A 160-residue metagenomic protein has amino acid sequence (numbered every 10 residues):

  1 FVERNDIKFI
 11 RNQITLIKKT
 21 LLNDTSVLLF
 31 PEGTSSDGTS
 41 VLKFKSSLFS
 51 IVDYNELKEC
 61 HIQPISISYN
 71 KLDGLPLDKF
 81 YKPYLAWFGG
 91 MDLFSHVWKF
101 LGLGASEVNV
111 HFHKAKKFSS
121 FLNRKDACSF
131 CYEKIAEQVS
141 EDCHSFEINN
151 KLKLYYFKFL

Functional and structural regions predicted by a protein language model:
F1-K19, F112: Membrane-interfacial amphipathic helices and adjacent loop/beta segments that form the lipid-substrate binding surface
V2-R4, F30, I65: Generic beta-sheet signal
K18, V27, T34, S46: ATP/pyrophosphate-binding catalytic subdomain of soluble kinases
K18-L22, G102: Short, conserved, surface-exposed binding loops centered on an aromatic residue
T25-P31, C60: Generic beta-sheet signal
D37-L122: A cross-family acyltransferase "interaction/gating" segment
K125, F130-L160: Cytosolic-facing loops and C-terminal tails of multi-pass membrane proteins
